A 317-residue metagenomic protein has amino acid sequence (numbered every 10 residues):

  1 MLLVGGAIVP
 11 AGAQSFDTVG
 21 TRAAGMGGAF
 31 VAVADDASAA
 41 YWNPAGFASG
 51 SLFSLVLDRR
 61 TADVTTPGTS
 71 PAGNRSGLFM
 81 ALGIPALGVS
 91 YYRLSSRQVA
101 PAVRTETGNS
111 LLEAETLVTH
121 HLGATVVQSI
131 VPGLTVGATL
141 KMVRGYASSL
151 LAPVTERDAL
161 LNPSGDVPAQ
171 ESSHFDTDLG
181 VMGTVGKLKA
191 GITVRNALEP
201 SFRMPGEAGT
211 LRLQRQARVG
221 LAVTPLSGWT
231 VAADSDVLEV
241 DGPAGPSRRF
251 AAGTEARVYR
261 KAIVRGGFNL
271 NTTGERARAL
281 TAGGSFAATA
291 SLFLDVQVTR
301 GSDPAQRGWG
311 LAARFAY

Functional and structural regions predicted by a protein language model:
M1-T18: Cleavable N-terminal export/targeting peptides
Q14-Y317: Subset of outer-membrane beta-barrel
